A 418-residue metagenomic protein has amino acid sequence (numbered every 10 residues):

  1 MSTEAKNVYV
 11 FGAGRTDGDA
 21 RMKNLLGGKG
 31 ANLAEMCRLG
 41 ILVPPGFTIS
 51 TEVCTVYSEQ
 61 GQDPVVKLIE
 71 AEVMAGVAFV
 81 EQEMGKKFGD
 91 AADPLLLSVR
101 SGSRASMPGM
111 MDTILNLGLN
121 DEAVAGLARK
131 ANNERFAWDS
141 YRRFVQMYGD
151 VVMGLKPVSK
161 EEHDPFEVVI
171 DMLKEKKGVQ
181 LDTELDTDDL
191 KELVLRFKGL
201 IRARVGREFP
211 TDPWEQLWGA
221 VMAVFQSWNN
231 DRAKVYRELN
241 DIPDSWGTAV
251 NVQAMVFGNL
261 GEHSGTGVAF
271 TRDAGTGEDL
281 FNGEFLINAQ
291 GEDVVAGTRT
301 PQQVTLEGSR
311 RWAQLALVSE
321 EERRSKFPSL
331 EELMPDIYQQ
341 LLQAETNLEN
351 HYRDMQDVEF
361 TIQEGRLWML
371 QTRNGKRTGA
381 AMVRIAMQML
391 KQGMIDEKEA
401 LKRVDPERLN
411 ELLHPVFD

Functional and structural regions predicted by a protein language model:
M1-D418: Nucleotide/phosphate-binding sheet-loop regions of phosphoryl- and nucleotidyl-transfer enzymes
